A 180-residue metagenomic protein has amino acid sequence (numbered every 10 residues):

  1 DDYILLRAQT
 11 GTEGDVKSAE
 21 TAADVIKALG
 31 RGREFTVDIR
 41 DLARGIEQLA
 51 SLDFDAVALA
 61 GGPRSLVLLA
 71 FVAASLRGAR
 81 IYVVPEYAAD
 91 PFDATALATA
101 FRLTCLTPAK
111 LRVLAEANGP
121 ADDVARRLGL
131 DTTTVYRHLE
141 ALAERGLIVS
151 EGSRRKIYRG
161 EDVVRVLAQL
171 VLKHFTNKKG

Functional and structural regions predicted by a protein language model:
D1-A56, L68-F71, S75-G180: Long, low-complexity, Lys/Arg-enriched
A58-A60: Short beta-strand segments
R64-L66: Short glycine-rich, flexible loops that bind phosphorylated cofactors or substrates
